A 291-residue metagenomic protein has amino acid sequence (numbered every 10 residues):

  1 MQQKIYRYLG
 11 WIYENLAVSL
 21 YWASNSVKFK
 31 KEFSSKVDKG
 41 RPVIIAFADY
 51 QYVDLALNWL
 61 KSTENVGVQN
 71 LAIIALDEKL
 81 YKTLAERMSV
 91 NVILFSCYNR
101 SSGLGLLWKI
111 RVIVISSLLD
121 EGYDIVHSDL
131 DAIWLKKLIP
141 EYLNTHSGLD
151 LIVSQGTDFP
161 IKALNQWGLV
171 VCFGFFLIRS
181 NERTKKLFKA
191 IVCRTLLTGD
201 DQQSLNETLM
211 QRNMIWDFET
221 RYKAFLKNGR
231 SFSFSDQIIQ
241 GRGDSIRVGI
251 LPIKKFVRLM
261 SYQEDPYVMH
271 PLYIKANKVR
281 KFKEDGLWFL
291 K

Functional and structural regions predicted by a protein language model:
Q2-S101, L106, I110, D120-E121: N-terminal anchoring/stem segment of glycosyltransferases
I44, T63, I73, I115 (+4 more regions): Structural signal for hydrophobic/aromatic residues that build the beta-strand cores of folded beta-sheet domains
Y50-Q51, L80, A132-I133, G156-P160 (+3 more regions): Solvent-exposed loop/turn segments at secondary-structure junctions within structured extracellular/periplasmic domains
L57-L60, E64, A85, S116-D120 (+4 more regions): Amphipathic alpha-helical interaction motifs in eukaryotic regulatory proteins
A75-Y81, K136-L138, K254-K255: Short, polar loop motifs at secondary-structure junctions
K82-M88, Y142-H146, M260-Q263: Short loop/helix-cap segments at secondary-structure boundaries that form the rim of catalytic
V92, L107-N181: GT-A fold catalytic core of metal-dependent nucleotide-sugar glycosyltransferases, centered on the diacidic
I178-K291: Catalytic core and acceptor-binding pocket of nucleotide-sugar-dependent glycosyltransferases
